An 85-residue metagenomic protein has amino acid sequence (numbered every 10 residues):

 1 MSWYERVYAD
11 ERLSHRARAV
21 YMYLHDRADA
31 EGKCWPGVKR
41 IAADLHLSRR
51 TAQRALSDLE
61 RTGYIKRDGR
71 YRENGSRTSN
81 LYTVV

Functional and structural regions predicted by a protein language model:
M1-K66, R72-R77: Short recognition helix of helix-turn-helix/winged-helix DNA-binding domains
G75-V85: Intrinsically disordered, low-complexity basic tails/linkers immediately adjacent to helix-turn-helix/homeobox/MYB/SANT
